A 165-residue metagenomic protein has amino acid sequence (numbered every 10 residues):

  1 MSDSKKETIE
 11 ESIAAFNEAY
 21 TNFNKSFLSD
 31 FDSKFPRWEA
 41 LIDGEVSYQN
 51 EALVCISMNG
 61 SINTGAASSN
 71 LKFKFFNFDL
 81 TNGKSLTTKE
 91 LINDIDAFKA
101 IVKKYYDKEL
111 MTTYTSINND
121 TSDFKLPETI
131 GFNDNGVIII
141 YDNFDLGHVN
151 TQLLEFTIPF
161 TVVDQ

Functional and structural regions predicted by a protein language model:
M1-Q165: Compositionally biased intrinsically disordered regions enriched in Thr/Gly
